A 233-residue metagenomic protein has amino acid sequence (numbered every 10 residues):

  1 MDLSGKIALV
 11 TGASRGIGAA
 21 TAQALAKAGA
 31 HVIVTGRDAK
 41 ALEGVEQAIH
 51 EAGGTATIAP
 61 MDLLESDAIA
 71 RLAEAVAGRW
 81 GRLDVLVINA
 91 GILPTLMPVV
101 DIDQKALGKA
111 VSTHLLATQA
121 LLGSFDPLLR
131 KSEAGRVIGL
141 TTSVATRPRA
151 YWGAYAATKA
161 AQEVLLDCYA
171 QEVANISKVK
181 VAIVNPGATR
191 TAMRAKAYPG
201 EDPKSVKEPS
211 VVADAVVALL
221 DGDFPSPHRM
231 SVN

Functional and structural regions predicted by a protein language model:
I7, S14-G16, D38: Conserved glycine-rich cofactor-binding loop
T11, L83-G91, H114, G139 (+1 more regions): Rossmann-fold scaffold of SDR-type NAD(P)-dependent oxidoreductases
A28-V45: Conserved glycine-rich Rossmann-like NAD(P)H-binding loop of the short-chain dehydrogenase/reductase
A70, L93-G108, Y151: Conserved mid-core segment of classical short-chain dehydrogenase/reductases
E74-A77, T113-E133, A170-Q171: Amphipathic alpha-helical dimer-interface segment in Rossmann-like NAD(P)H-dependent oxidoreductases
I92, Q104, R130-K131, G135-N175 (+1 more regions): Catalytic loop of short-chain dehydrogenase/reductase
V100-Q119, I138, Q162: Catalytic Tyr-X3-Lys loop
V179, I183-V184, T191, P199-N233: C-terminal helical subdomain
